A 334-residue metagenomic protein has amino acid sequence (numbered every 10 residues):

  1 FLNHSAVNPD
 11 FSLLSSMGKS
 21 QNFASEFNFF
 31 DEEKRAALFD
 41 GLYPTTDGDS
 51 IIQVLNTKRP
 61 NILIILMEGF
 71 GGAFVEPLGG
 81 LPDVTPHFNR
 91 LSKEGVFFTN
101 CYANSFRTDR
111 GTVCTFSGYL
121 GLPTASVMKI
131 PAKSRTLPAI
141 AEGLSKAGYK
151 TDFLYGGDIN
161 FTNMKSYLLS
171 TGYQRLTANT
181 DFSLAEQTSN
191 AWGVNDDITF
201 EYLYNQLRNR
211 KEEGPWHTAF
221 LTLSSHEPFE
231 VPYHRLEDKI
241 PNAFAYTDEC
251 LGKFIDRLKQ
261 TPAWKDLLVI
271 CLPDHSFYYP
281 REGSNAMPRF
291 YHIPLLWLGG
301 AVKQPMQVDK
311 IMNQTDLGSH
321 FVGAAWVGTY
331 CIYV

Functional and structural regions predicted by a protein language model:
F1-S50: Membrane-interface segments at or immediately adjacent to transmembrane helices that form the boundary between
A36-V334: Solvent-exposed soluble domains appended to multi-pass membrane proteins
